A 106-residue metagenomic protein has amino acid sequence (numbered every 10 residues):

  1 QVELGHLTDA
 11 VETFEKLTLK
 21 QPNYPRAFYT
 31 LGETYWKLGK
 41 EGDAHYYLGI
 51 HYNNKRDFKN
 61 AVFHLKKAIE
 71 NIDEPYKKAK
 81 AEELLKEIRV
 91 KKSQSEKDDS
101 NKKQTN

Functional and structural regions predicted by a protein language model:
L7, E41-G42, F58: TPR-repeat structural position
A27, A44, K78-A81: TPR alpha-solenoid repeat register
